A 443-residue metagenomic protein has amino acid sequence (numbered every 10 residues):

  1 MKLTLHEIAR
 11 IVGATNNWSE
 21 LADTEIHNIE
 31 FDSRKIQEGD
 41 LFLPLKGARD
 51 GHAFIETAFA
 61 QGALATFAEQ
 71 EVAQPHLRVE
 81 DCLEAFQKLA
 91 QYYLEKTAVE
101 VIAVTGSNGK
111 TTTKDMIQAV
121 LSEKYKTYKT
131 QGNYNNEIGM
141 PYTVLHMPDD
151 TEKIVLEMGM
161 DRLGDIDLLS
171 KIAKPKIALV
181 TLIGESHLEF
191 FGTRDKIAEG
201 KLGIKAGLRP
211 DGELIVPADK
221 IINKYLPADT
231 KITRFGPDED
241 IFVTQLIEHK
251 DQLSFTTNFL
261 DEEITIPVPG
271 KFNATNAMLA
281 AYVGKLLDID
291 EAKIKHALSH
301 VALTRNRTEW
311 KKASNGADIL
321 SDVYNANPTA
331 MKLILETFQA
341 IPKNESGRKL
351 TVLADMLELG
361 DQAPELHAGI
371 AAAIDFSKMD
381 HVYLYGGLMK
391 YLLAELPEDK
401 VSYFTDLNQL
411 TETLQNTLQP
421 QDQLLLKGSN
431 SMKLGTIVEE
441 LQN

Functional and structural regions predicted by a protein language model:
M1-K88, A372-K390: N-terminal leader/targeting and accessory segments in enzymes
H6-V12, A85-E213, I222-T230, G284 (+1 more regions): Phosphate-binding loop of NTP-binding sites
I8, D40, A58, L89 (+14 more regions): Residue-level signal for inorganic ion chemistry
R49, T304, V323-D399: Active-site beta-alpha connecting loops in nucleotide-dependent enzymes
V72-A73, L179-D318, A340, G347 (+3 more regions): Acidic, Mg2+-coordinating active-site environments of NTP-dependent enzymes
L77-D81, V401-L410: Short acidic-hydrophobic, aromatic-tinged amphipathic segments that line or gate anion-handling sites
V104, R305-R307, S431, G435-T436: ATP-dependent carboxylate/acyl-activation modules
K171, L410-T417: Short amphipathic alpha-helix with an adjacent loop that forms part of the alpha/beta core around
